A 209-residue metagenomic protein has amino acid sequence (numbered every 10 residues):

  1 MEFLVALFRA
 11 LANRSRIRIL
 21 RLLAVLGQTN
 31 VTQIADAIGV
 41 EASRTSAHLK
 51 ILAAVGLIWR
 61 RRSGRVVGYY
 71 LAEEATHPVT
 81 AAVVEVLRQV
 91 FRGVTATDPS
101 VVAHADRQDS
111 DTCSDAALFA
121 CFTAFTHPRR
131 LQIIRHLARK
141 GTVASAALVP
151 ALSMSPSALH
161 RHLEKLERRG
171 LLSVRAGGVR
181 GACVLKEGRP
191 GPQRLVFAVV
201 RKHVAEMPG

Functional and structural regions predicted by a protein language model:
M1-L4, R21, V25, E73-P128 (+2 more regions): Amphipathic alpha-helical dimerization/coiled-coil segments that flank or bridge DNA-binding/regulatory modules
R14-I17, L26-N30, P128-L131, K140-A144: Short capping segments at the starts of secondary-structure elements
I19, A37, G56-L57, R61 (+1 more regions): Acidic (E/D-rich), amphipathic helical modules within compact regulatory domains
V31-R60, S145-V174: Canonical helix-turn-helix DNA-binding module
R62-G68, A176-C183: Short, Lys/Arg-rich nucleic-acid/phosphate-binding segment
E164-R175, C183-V184, L195, A205: Charge-rich, low-complexity terminal tails
